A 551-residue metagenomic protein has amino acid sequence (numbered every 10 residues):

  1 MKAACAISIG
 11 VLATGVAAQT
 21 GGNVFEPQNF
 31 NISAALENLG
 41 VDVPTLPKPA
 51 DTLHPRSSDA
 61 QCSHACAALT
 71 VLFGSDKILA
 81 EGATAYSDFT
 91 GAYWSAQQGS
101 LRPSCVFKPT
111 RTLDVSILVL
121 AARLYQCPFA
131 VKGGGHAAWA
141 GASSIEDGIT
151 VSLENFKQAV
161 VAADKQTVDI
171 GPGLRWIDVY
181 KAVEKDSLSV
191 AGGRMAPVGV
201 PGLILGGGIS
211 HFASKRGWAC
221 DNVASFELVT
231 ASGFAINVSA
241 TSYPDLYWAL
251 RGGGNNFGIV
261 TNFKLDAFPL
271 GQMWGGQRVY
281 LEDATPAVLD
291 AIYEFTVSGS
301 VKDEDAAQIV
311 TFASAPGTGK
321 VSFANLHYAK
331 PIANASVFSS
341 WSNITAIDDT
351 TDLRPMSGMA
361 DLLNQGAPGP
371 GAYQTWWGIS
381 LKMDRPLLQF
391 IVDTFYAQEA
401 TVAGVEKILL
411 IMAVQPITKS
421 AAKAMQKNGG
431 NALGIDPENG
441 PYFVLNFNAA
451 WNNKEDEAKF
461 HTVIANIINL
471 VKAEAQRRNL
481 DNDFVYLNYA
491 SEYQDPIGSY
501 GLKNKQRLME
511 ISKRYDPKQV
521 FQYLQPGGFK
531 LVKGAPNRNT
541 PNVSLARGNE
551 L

Functional and structural regions predicted by a protein language model:
K2, G15-L551: Soluble FAD-dependent oxygen oxidases
K2-I9: Sec-dependent signal peptide recognition, specifically the positively charged N-region followed immediately by
